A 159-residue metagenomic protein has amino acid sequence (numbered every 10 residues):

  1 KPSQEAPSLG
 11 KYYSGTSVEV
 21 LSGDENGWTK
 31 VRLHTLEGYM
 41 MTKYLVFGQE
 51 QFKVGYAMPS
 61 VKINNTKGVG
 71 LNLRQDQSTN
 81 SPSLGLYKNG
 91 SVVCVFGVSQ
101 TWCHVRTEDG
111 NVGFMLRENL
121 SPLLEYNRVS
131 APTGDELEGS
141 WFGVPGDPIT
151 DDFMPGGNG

Functional and structural regions predicted by a protein language model:
P2-P7, Q77-P82: Short alpha-helix capping/helix-loop boundary micro-motifs
G10-S14, L21-E25, Y44-N72, G85-N89 (+3 more regions): SH3-family beta-barrel domains
G15, T29-L33, G90, C103-T107: SH3/SH3-like beta-barrel fold
S17, L33-E37, T42-K43, N72-Q75 (+1 more regions): Extracellular/lumenal glycan-associated surfaces
N26, D109, G156-N158: Acidic/polar residues in short coil/turn loops that connect beta-strands within repeat-based beta-sheet scaffolds
W28-T29, Y39, W102-C103, F114: Conserved hydrophobic/aromatic "anchor" residues that stabilize well-ordered secondary structure elements
H34-L45, D109-L120: A short macromolecule-binding patch
D147-G159: N-terminal glycine/threonine-rich, aromatic-flanked beta-hairpin/loop signature
